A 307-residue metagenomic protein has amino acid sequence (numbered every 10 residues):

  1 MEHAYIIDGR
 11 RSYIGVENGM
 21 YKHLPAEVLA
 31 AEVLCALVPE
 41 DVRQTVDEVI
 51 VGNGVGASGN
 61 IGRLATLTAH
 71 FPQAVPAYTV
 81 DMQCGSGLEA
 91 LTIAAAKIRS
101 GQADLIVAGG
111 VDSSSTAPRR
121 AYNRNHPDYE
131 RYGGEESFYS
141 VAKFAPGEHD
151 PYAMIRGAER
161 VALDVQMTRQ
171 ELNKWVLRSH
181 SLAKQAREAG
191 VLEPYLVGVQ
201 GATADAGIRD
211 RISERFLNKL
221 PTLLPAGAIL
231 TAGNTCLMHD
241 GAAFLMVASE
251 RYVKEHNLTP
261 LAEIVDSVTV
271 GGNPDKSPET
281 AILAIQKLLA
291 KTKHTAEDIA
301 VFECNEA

Functional and structural regions predicted by a protein language model:
M1-A69, Q73-P76, C84, G157-R169 (+3 more regions): Conserved active-site "lid/cap" helical segment
R11, H23, E27-E32, E171-E255: N-terminal extracellular/periplasmic Venus flytrap/periplasmic-binding protein-like
R43-G52, A77-T79, I106-V111, E171-R178 (+3 more regions): Beta-strand segments within the central parallel beta-sheet cores of soluble alpha/beta enzyme folds
G52-D104, E148-A153, R211-L237: Conserved catalytic cysteine-centered active-site region of acyl-thioester-dependent Claisen-condensing enzymes
M82-D112, A162-L192, L245-R251: Active-site-proximal alpha-helical scaffold in enzymes
I106-R160: Flexible glycine-/small-residue-enriched beta->alpha junction loops that bind anionic phosphate/pyrophosphate groups
E250-D298: Glycine- and Gly-Pro-enriched alpha-helical subdomains that act as flexible, kink-prone "lid/hinge" or packing modules
